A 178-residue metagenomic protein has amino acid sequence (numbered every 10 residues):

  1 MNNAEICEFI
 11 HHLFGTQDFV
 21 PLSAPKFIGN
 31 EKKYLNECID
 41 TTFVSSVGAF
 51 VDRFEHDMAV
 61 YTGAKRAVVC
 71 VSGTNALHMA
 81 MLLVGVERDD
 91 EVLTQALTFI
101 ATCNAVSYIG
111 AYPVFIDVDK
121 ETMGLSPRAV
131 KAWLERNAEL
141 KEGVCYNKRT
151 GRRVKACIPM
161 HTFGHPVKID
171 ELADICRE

Functional and structural regions predicted by a protein language model:
M1-V44: N-terminal "arm"/small-domain region of PLP-dependent enzymes with the aminotransferase-like
A24-P25, D117, T162: Conserved donor-binding loops in enzymes that form glycosidic bonds
K33-D40, A49-G63, R128-E135, D170-E178: Replace "anionic and nucleotidyl ligands
V47-E91, A105-S107, F115-D117, E139-R149: Phosphate-binding glycine-rich loop
V69, T94, A156-P159: A short beta-strand submotif of the Rossmann-like class I SAM-dependent methyltransferase core that lines
T98-T102: Conserved coil-to-alpha-helix start sites within the AMP-binding
G110: Structured binding elements
E121-E178: Active-site phosphate-binding strand-loop segment of PLP-dependent enzymes
